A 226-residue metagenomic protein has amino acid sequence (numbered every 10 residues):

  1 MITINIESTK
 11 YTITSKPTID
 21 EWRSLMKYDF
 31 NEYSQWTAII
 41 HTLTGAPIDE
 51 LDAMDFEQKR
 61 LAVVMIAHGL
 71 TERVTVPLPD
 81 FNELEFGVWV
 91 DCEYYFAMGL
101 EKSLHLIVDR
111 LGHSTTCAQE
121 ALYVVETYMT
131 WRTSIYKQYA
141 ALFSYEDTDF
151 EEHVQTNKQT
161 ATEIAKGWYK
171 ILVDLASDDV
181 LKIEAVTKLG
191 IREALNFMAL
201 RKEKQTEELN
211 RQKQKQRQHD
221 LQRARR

Functional and structural regions predicted by a protein language model:
M1-Q218, R226: An amphipathic, hydrophobic-aromatic interaction surface with interspersed Lys/Arg that forms lipid/phosphate-bearing
